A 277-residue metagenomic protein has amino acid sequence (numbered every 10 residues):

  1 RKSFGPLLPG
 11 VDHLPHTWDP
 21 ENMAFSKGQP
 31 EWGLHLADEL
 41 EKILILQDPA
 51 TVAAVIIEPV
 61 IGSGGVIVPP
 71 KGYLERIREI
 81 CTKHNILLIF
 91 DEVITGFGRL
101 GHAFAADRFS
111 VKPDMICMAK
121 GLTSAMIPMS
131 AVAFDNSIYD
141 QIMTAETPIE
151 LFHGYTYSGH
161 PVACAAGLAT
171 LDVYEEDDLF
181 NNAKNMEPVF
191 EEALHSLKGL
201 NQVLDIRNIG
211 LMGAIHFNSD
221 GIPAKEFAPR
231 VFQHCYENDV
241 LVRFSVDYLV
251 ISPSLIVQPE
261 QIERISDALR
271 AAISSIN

Functional and structural regions predicted by a protein language model:
R1-N277: Conserved N-terminal phosphate-binding loop of PLP-dependent enzymes in the Aspartate aminotransferase
